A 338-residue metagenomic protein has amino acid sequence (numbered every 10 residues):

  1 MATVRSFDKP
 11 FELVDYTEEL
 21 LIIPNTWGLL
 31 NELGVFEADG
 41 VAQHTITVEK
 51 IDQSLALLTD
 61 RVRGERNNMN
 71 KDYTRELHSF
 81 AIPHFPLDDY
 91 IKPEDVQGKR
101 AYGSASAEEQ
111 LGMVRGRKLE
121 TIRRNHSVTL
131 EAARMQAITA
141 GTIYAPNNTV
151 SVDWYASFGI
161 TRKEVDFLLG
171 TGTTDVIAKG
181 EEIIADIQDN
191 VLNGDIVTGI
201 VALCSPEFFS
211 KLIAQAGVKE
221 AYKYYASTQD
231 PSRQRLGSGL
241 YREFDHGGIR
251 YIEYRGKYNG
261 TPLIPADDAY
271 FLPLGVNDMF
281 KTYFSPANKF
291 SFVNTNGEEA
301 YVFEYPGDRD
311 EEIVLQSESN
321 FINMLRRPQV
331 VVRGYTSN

Functional and structural regions predicted by a protein language model:
M1-T45, M324-N338: N-terminal alpha-helical "arm" segments
V4-W27, S151-K179: Hydrophobic alpha-helical segments and helix pairs
L20, K179-I187, F280-K281, F290-S291 (+1 more regions): Short, Φ-rich (hydrophobic/aromatic) sequence segments
G34-A101: Assembly/oligomerization interface modules of large self-assembling protein complexes
A38, N190-D195, E304-G307, N323: A general structural signal for short secondary-structure junctions and capping/turn motifs
F85-I160, D175, K179, A185-S210 (+1 more regions): Long, contiguous amphipathic alpha-helices that act as assembly "spine/axial" helices in icosahedral shell and virion
D166-P262: A contiguous, surface-oriented mixed alpha/beta subdomain in the mid-to-C-terminal portion of proteins that forms
K219-N338: Sequence/fold signature of self-assembling virion shell proteins
